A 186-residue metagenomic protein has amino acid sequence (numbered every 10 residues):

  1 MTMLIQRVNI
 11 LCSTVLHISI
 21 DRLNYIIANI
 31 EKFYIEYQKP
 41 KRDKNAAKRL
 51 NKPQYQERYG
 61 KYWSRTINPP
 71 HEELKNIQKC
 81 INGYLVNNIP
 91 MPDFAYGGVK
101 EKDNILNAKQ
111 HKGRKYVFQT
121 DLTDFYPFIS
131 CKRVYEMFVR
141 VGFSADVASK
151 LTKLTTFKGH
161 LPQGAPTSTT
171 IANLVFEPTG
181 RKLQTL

Functional and structural regions predicted by a protein language model:
M1-C12, V99-K100, N104, G142 (+1 more regions): An N-terminal domain-start capping segment
M1-Q54: Non-catalytic, polymerase-adjacent accessory regions of viral genome-replication enzymes
R7-V8, C80, R133-M137: A general alpha-helix detector
I18-I26, R42, K61-W63, I67 (+5 more regions): Localized chelating/binding microdomains that coordinate divalent metal ions or stabilize phosphate-bearing
Y25-K32, G98-K100, S149-T156: Short linear loop/turn motifs
Y34-Q78, A95-G97, K153-N173: Short, conserved non-catalytic motifs in the polymerase core
E73-T120, D124, T169: Active-site-proximal segment of RNA-dependent polymerases
Q110-L186: Conserved polymerase palm-domain catalytic core
